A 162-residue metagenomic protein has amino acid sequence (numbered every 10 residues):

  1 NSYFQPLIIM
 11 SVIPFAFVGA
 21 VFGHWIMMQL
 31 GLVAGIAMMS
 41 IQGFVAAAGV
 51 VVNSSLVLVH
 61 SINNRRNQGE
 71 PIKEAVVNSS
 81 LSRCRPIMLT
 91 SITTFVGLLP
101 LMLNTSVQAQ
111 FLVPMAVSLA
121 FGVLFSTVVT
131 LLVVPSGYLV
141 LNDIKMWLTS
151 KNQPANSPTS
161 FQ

Functional and structural regions predicted by a protein language model:
N1-S82, M88-N104, F121, F125 (+1 more regions): Hydrophobic transmembrane alpha-helices and their membrane-interface caps in long multi-pass transport proteins
V77, V107, V133-Q162: Interfacial helix-loop-helix hairpins and adjacent transmembrane helices of multi-pass alpha-helical membrane proteins
F111-A116: Structured binding elements
